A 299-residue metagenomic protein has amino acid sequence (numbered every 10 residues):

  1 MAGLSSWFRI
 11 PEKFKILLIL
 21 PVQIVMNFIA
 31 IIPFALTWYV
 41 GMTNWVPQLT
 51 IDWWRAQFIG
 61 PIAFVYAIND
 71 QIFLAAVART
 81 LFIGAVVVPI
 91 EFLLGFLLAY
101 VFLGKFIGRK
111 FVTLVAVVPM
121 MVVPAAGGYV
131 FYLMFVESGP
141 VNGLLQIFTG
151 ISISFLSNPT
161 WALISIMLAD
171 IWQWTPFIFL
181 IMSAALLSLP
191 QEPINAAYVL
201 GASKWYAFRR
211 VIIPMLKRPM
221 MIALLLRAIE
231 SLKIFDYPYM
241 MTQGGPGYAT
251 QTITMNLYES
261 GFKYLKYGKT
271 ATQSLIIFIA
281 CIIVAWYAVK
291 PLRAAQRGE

Functional and structural regions predicted by a protein language model:
M1-I10: Short, Lys/Arg-rich, polar N-terminal cytosolic tail immediately upstream of the first transmembrane signal-anchor
P11-E299: A structural signal for multi-pass alpha-helical bundles of membrane permease subunits that mediate small-molecule
